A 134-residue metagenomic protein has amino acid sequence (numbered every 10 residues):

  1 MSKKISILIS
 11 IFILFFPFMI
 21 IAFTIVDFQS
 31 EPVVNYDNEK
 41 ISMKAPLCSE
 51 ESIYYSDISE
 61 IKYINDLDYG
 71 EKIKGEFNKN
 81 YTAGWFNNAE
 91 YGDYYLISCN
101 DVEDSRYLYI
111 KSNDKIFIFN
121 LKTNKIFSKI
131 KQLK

Functional and structural regions predicted by a protein language model:
M1-E31: Alpha-helical transmembrane spans
K3, I7, L96-I97, F127-L133: Hydrophobic transmembrane signal anchors and adjacent membrane-proximal interface regions, especially in viral
T24-V26, V33, C48, N100: Generic marker of residues within folded, mature protein domains
F28-S42: Alpha-helical transmembrane signal-anchor/signal-peptide segments
S42, S52-Y54, I118-N120: Generic structural detector for well-ordered beta-strands
K44-I53, S59-N113: Non-transmembrane, membrane-adjacent beta-strand/coil modules in membrane-associated proteins and peripheral
I58, R106-K134: Non-cytosolic head/periplasmic domains of membrane-anchored proteins
